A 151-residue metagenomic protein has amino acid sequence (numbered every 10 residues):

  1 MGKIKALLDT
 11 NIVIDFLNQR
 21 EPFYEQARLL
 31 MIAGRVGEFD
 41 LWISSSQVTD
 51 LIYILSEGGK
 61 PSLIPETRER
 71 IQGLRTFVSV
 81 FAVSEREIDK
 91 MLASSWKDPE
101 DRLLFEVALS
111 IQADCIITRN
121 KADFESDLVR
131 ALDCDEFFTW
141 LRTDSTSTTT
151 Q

Functional and structural regions predicted by a protein language model:
M1-I43, G59-L63, S126, F138-Q151: Short, well-structured N-terminal submotif of metal-dependent ribonuclease cores
R28-M31, R35, D40, S46-W96 (+1 more regions): Active-site-proximal, substrate-binding regions of enzyme catalytic domains and RNA-binding/basic surfaces
V48-T49, S110, F138: Alpha-helix N-cap/helix-start and coil->helix boundary motif
T76-K121, T148-T150: Active-site neighborhoods of divalent-metal-dependent phosphate/nucleic-acid chemistry enzymes
K121-V129: Short loop/helix-cap segments at secondary-structure boundaries that form the rim of catalytic
L128-E136: Active-site regions of enzymes building and remodeling cell-envelope glycoconjugates
